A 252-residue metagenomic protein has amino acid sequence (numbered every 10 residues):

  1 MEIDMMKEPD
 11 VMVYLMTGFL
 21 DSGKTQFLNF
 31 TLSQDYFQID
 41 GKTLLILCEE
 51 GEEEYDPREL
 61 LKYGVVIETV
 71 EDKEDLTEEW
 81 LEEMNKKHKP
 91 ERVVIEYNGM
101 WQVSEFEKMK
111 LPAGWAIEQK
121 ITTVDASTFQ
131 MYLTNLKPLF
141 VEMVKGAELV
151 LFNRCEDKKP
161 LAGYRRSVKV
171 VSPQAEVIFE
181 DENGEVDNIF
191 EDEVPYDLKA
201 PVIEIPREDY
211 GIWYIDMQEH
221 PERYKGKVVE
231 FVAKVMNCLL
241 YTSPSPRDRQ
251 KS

Functional and structural regions predicted by a protein language model:
E2-M6: Pre-Walker A adenine-sensing motif
E8-T17, S22, Q26-Q119, A126: Nucleotide-state-sensitive switch-loop elements of NTP-binding domains
E52-E54, F129-Q130, V186, R249: Flexible, glycine-rich phosphate/dinucleotide-binding loops and adjacent beta-alpha linkers at cofactor/substrate
D56-R58, Y132-L133, F190: Short, well-ordered secondary-structure micro-motifs
K73-E79, F129, E182-I189: A short acidic, often aromatic-flanked loop/helix-cap motif at beta-alpha or helix-coil junctions that lines enzyme
R92-A175, F179: Phosphate/Mg2+-binding loops and adjacent switch elements in nucleotide/diphosphate-handling enzyme cores
D157-V228, K234-N237: C-terminal accessory "lid"/substrate-recognition subdomains
Y241-Q250: Conserved small/polar residues in nucleotide/adenosyl-binding loops
